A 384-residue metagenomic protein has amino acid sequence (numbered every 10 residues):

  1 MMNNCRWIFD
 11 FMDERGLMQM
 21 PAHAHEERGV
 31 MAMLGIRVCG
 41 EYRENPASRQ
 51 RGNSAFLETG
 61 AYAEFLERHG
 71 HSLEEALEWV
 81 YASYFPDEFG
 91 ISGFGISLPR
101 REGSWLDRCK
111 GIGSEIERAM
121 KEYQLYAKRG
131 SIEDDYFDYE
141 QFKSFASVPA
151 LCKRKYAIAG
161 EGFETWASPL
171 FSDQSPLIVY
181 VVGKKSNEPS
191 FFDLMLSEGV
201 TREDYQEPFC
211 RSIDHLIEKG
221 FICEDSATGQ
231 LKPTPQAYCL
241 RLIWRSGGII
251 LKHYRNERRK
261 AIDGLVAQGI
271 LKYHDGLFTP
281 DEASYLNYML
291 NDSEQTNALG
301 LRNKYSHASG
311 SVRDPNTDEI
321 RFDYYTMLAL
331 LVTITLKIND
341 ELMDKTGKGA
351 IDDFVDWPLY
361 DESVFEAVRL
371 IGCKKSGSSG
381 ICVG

Functional and structural regions predicted by a protein language model:
M1-I96, S284-P358: Charge-enriched, short contiguous segments at helix-coil
R6, R15, R28, R37 (+17 more regions): Arginine residue identity/basic-tract feature
P21, M120-Q124, C223-E224, G229-L231: Generic preference for hydrophobic/aromatic residues in regular secondary structure cores
R28-V30, C39-T201: Short, amphipathic alpha-helical interface elements at domain boundaries that mediate macromolecular binding
E133, F137-V383: Amphipathic, oligomerization/interface secondary-structure segments
